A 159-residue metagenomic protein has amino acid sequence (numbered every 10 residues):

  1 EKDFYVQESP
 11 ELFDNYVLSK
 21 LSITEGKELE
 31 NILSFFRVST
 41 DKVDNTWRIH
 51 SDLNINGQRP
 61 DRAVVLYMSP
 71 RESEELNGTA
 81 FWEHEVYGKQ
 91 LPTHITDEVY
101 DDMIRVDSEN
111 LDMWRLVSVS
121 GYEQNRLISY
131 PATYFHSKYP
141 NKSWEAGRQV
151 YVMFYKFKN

Functional and structural regions predicted by a protein language model:
E1-I49, G78-T79, E85: Non-heme Fe(II)/2-oxoglutarate
V43-N159: Catalytic core of non-heme Fe(II) oxygenases with the double-stranded beta-helix
